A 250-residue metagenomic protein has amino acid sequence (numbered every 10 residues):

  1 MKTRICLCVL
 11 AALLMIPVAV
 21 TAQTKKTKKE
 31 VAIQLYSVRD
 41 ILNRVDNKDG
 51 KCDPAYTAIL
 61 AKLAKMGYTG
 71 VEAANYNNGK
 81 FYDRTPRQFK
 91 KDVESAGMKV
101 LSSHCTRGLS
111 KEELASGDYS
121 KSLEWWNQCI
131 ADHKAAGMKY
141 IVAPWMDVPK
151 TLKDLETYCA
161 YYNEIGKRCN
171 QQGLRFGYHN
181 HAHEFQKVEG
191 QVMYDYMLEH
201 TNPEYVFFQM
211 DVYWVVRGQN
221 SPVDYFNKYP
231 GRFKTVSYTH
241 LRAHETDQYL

Functional and structural regions predicted by a protein language model:
M1-K26: Bacterial Sec-dependent N-terminal signal peptides
T21-K139: N-terminal pre-domain/capping segments
Y36-V38, Y76, C105-G108, M146-V148 (+3 more regions): Active-site beta-loop-alpha junctions enriched in small/polar residues
D92, K99, S110-F207: Active-site acidic/histidine proton-transfer and metal-coordination neighborhood in alpha/beta enzyme cores
K187, W214-N220: Active-site glycine- and acidic-residue-rich loops that bind and position anionic ligands or nucleotide-like cofactors
N220-Y238: A short alpha/beta connector and helix-capping loop motif
T239-T246: Conserved small/polar residues in nucleotide/adenosyl-binding loops
